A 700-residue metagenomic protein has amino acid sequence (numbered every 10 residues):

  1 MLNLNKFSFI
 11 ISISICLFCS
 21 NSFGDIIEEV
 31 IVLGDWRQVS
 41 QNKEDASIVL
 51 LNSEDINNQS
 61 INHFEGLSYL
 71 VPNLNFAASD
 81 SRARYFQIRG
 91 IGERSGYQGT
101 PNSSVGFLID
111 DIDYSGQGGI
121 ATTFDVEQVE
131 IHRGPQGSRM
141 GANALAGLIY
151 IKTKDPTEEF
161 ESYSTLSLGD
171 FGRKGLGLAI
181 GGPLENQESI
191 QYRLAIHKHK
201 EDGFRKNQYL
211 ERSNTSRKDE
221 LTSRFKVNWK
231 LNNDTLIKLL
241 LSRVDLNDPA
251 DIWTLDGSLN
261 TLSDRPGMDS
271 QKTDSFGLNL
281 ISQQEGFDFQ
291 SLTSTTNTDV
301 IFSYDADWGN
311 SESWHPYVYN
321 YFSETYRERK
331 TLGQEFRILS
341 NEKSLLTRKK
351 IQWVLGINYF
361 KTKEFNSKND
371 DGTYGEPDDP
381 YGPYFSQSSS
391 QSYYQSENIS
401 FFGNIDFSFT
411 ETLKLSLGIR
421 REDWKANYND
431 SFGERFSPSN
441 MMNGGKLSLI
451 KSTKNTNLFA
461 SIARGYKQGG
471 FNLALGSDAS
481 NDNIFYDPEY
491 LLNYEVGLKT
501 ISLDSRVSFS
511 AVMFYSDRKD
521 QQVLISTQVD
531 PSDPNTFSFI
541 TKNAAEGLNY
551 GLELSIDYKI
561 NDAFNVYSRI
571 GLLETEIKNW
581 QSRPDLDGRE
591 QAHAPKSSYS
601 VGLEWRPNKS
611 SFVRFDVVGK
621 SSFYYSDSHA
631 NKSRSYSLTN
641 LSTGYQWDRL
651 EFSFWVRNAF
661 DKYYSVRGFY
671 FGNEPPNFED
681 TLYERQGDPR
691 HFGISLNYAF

Functional and structural regions predicted by a protein language model:
V30, V566, G619-Y624, Y645-F700: C-terminal beta-signal and adjacent terminal beta-strands/loops of Gram-negative outer-membrane beta-barrel proteins
F64, Y85-Q87, I131, N143-L166 (+1 more regions): N-terminal periplasmic accessory domains that precede and gate Gram-negative outer-membrane beta-barrel machines
E65-I112: Extracytoplasmic beta-strand/coil segments of soluble accessory domains associated with Gram-negative outer-membrane
G96-Y97, S104-P135: Short acidic/polar hinge/loop motifs at secondary-structure boundaries that mediate gating or recognition
E161-Y163, L168-E201, R205-D248, K272-D274 (+9 more regions): Transmembrane beta-barrel wall of Gram-negative outer-membrane proteins
N228-N233, L240-S242, I338-N341, K350-Q352 (+7 more regions): Structural signature of Gram-negative outer-membrane beta-barrels, strongest in the C-terminal barrel of TonB-dependent
N279-A306, T453-A463, D487-Y550, D557-K559 (+3 more regions): Membrane-embedded beta-barrel scaffold of Gram-negative outer-membrane proteins
L339-N341, V354-G356, S408-L415, Y515-D517 (+2 more regions): Gram-negative outer-membrane beta-barrel transporters
